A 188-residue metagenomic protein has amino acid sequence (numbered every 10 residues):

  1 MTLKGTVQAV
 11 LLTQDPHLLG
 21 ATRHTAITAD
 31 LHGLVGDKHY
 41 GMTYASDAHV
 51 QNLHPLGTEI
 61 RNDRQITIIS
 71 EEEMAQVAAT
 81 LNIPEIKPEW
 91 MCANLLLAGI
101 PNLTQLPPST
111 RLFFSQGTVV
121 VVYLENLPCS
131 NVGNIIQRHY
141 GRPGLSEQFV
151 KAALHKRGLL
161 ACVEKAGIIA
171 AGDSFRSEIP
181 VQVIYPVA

Functional and structural regions predicted by a protein language model:
M1-S115, Y185-A188: Electropositive, beta-rich accessory/interaction domains or terminal extensions that provide binding surfaces
L31, L124, I179: Active-site proximal loops enriched in glycine and acidic residues that flank catalytic Cys/His/Asp and coordinate
H39, Q105, V132, A171-D173: Short acidic, gly/pro-rich beta-turn/loop elements at beta-sheet edges and active-site/ligand-binding grooves
A98-P101, Q105-V163: Glycine-rich active-site loops that engage anionic ligands at enzyme catalytic sites
G158-A188: Well-ordered alpha/beta subsegment
